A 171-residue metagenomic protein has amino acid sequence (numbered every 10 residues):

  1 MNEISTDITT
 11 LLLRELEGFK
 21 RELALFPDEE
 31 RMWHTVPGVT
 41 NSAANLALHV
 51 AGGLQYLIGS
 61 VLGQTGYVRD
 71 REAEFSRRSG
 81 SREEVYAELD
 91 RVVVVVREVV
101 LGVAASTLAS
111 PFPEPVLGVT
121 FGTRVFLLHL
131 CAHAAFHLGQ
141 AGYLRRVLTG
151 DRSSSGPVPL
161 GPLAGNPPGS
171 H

Functional and structural regions predicted by a protein language model:
N2-T9, G80-Y86: Active-site rim elements
T9-E17, L23, E30-A73, E114-H171: Short, contiguous alpha-helical
R21, L25-F26, D90-V93: A general secondary-structure boundary signal
D28-E29, R71, A104, L108: Glycine-rich, flexible loop/turn motifs
R77-E114, G122-A135: Acidic/histidine-rich alpha-helical segments that form the ligand environment of transition-metal centers
